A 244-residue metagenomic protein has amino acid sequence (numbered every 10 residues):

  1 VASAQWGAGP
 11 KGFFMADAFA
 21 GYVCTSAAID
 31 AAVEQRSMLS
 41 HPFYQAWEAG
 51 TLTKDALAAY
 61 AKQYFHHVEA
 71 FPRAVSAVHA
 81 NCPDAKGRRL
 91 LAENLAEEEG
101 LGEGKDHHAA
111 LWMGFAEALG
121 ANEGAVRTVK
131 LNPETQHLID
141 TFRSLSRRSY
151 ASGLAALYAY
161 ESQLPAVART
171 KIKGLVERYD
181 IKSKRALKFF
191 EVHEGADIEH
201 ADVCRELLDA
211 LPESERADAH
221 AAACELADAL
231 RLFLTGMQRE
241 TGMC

Functional and structural regions predicted by a protein language model:
A16-C244: Non-heme di-metal
